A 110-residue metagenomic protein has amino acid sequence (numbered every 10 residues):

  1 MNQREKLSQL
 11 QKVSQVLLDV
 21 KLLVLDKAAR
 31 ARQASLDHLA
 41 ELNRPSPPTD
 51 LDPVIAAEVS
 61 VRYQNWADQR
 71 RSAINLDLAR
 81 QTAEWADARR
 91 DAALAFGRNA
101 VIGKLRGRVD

Functional and structural regions predicted by a protein language model:
M1-D110: Charge-rich amphipathic alpha-helical interaction elements
